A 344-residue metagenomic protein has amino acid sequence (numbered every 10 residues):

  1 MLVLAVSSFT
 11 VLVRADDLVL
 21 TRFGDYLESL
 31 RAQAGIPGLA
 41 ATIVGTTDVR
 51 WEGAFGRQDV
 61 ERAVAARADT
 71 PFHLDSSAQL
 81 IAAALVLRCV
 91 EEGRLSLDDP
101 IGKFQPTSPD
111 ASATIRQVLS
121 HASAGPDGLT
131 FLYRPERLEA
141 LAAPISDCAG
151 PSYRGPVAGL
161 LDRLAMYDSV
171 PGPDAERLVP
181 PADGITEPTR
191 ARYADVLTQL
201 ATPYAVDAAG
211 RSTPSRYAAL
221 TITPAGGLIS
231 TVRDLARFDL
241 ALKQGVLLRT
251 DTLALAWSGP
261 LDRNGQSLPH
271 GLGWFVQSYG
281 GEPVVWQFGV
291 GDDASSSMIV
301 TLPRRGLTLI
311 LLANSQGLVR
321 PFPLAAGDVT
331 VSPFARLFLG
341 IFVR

Functional and structural regions predicted by a protein language model:
M1-S8: Bacterial N-terminal signal peptides
V11-R14: Sec/Tat signal peptide C-region and signal peptidase I cleavage site
D16-G53, S146-R154, D162, T213-R344: Catalytic loop of the DD-peptidase/beta-lactamase superfamily, centered on the K-T-G motif and neighboring
R22, G38, H73-S77, C89-L132 (+2 more regions): Active-site helix/loop module of the DD-peptidase/beta-lactamase fold, centered on the serine-lysine SxxK catalytic
L27, A41, T47, T70-D98 (+3 more regions): Active-site SXXK
G35-A66, P71-L74, G93: N-terminal, post-signal-peptide region of Sec/Tat-exported proteins
F72-I81, D110-A113, L132-E139, G227-R233: Aromatic- and histidine-enriched alpha-helix N-cap/loop-to-helix transition segments that scaffold the rims
E176-A218, I222-P224, H270, F275-Y279: Carbohydrate-binding/catalytic loop surfaces
